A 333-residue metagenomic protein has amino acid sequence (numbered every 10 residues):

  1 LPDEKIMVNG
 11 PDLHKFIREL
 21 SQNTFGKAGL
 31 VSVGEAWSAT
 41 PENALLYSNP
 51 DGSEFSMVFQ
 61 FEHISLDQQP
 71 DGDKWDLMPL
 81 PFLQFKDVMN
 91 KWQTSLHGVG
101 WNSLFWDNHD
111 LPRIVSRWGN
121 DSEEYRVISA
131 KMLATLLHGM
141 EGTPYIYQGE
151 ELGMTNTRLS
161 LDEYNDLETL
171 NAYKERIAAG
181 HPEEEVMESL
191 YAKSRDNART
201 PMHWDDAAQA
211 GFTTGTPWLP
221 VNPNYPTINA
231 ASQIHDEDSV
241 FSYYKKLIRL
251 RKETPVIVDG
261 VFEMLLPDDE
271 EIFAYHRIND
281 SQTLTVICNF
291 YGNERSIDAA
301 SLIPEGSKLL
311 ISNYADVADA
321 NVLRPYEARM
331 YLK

Functional and structural regions predicted by a protein language model:
L1-K333: Active-site and adjacent substrate-binding regions of carbohydrate-active enzymes
